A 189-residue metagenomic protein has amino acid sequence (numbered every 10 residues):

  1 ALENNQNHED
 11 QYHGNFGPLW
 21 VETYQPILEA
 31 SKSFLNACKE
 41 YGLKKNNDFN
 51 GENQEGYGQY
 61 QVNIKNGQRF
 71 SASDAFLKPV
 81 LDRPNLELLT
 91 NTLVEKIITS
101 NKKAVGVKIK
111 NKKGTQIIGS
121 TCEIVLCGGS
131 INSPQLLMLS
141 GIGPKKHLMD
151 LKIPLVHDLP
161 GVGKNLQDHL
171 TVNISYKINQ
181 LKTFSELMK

Functional and structural regions predicted by a protein language model:
A1-A104, K108-K110, N173-K189: Conserved redox-cofactor binding core of oxidoreductases
I97-K189: Glycine-rich loop(s) and the adjacent beta-strand/alpha-helix scaffold that form part
